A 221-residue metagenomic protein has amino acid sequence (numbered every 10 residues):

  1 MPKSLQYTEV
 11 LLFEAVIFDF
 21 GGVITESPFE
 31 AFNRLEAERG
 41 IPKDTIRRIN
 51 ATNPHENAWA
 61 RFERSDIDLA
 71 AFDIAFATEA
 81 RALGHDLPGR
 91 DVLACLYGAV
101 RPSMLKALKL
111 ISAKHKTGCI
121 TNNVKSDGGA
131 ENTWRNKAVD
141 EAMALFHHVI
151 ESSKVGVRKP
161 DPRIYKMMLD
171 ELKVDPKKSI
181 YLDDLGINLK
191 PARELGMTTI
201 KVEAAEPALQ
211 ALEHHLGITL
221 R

Functional and structural regions predicted by a protein language model:
M1-F13, F18, K125, G129-R221: Asp-based, Mg2+/Mn2+-dependent phosphohydrolase catalytic module
E9-P102, A113, G128, H214: N-terminal helical cap/lid subdomain that shapes the substrate entry/recognition surface in HAD-like hydrolases
D19-G22, S65, I111, C119 (+2 more regions): Generic structural signal for small/hydrophobic residues in well-ordered secondary structure, especially within
N33, K109, K166: Active-site phosphate/pyrophosphate- and oxyanion-stabilizing loops and adjacent acidic/basic residues in soluble
A99-K106, R163: Short, conserved clusters of charged catalytic residues that mark active-site and nucleotide-handling motifs
L105-K109, C119, V139: Short amphipathic alpha-helical segments and helix-helix/interface helices
K116-G118, T198: Proline-centered loop/turn at the N-terminus of a beta-strand
